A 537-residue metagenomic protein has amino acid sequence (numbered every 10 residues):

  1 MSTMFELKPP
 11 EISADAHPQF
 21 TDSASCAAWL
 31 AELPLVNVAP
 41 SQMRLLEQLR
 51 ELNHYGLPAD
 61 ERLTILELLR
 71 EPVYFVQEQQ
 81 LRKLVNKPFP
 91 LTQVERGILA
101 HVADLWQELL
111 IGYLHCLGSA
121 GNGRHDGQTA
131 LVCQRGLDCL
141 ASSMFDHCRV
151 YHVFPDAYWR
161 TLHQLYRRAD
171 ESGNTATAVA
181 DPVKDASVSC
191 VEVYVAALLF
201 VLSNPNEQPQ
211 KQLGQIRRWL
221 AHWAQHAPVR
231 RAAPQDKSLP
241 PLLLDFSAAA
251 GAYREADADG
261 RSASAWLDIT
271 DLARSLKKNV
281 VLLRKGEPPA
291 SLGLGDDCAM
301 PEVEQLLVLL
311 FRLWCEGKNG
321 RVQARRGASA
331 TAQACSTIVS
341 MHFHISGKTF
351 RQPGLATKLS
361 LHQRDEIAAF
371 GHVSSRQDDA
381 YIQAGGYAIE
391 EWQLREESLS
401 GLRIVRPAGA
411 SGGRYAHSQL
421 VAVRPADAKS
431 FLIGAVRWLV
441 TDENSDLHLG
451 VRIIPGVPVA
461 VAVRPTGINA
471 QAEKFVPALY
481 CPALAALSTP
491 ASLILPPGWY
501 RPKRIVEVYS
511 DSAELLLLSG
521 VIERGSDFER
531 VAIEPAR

Functional and structural regions predicted by a protein language model:
S2-V201: Long, leucine/valine-rich, helix-dominated scaffolding and oligomerization segments
H17, A27-L30, L46, D236 (+3 more regions): Intrinsically disordered, low-complexity regions
L49, V102-Y113, L117, W219 (+5 more regions): Generic hydrophobic, helix-prone segments enriched in Leu/Val/Ile
T177-A356: Extended, domain-scale alpha-helical bundle/helix-rich regions
N319-S430, A435-G450, V457-P458, G467-R537: Short strand-loop-strand
